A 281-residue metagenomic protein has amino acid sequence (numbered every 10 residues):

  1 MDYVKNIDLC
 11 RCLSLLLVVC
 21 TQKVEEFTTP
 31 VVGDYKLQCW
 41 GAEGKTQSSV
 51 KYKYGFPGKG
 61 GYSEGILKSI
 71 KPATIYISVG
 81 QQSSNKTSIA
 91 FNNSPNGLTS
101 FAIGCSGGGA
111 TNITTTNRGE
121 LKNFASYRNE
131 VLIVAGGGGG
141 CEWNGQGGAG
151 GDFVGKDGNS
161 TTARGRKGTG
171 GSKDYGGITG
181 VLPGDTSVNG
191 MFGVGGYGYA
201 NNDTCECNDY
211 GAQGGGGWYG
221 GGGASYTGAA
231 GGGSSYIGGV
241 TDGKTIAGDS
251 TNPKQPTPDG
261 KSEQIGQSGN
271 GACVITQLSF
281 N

Functional and structural regions predicted by a protein language model:
L15-C20: A short aromatic-anchored loop/beta-hairpin motif
T29-K36, I70-T74: Extended extracellular/luminal ectodomain segments enriched in beta-structured repeat modules
D34-E43, I77: A short beta-strand element within beta-rich, extracytoplasmic domains of secreted/secretory-pathway proteins
T46-G58: Short, surface-exposed beta-strand/strand-loop-strand elements in extracellular ectodomains
P57-R166: Secretome/extracellular-domain signature
A90-N123, Q146-F153, M191-I237: Catalytic nucleophile loop of clan PA
T111, V134, Q267-N281: Short, structured beta-strand segments at or near domain termini in extracellular proteins/domains
E130-L132, G155-G217, G221: Acidic, glycine-rich loop-and-strand cores that form catalytic or ligand-binding grooves in diverse globular domains
